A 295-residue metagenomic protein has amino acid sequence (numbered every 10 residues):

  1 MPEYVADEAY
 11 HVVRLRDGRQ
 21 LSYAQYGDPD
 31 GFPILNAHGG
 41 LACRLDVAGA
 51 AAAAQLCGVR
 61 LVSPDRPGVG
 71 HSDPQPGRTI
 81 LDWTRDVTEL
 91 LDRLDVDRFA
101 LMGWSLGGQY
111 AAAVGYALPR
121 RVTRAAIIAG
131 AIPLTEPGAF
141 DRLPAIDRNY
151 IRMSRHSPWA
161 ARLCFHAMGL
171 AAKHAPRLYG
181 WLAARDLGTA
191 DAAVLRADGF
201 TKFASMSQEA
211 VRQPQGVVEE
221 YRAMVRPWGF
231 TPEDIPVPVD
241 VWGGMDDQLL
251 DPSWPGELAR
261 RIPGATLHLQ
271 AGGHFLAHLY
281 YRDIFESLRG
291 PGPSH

Functional and structural regions predicted by a protein language model:
M1-Y26: N-terminal cap/lid segment of alpha/beta-hydrolase-fold proteins
R19-H71: Conserved HGGG/HGGXW glycine-rich cap/lid loop of the alpha/beta-hydrolase fold
D82-A100: Conserved acidic catalytic loop of the alpha/beta-hydrolase fold
D97-D141: Conserved hydrolase catalytic core segment
A145-F230: Alpha/beta-hydrolase
I235, V241-G243: Short beta-strand/loop motif that positions the catalytic acidic residue of the alpha/beta-hydrolase fold
Q248-W254: Conserved alpha/beta-hydrolase "acid-adjacent" motif
R261-H295: Catalytic active-site module of serine/aspartate enzymes centered on a nucleophile-bearing elbow/loop
